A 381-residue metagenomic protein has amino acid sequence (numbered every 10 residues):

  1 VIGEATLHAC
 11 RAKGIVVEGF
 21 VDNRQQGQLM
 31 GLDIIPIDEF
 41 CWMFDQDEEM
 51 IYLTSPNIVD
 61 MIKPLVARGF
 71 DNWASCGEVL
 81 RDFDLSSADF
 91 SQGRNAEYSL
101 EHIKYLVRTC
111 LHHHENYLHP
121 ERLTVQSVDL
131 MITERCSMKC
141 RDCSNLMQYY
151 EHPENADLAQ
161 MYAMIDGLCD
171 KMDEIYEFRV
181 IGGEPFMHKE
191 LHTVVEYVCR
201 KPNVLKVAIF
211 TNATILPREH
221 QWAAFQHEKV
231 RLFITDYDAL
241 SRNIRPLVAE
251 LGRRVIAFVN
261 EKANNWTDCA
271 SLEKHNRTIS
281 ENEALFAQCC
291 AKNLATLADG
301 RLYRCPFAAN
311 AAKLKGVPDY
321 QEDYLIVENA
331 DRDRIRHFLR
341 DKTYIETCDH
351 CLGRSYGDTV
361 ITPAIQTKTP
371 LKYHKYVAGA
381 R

Functional and structural regions predicted by a protein language model:
V1, N23-R24, I51-N57, G77 (+2 more regions): Structural motif
V1-C10: Glycine-rich adenosine-cofactor-binding loop
L7, Q25-E97: Phosphate-bearing ligand-interacting subdomains that bind or position ATP/ADP/UDP/GDP/NAD(P) or nucleotide-linked
Y98-I209, L216, K375-A380: Conserved alpha-helical substructure of the radical SAM core
K104-V125, N264-K274, A311-R334: Short, charged low-complexity linear segments at domain edges
H188-A308, K313: Conserved AdoMet/S-adenosylmethionine-binding subsite of the radical SAM
E273-R381: Accessory C-terminal segments flanking Radical SAM cores
